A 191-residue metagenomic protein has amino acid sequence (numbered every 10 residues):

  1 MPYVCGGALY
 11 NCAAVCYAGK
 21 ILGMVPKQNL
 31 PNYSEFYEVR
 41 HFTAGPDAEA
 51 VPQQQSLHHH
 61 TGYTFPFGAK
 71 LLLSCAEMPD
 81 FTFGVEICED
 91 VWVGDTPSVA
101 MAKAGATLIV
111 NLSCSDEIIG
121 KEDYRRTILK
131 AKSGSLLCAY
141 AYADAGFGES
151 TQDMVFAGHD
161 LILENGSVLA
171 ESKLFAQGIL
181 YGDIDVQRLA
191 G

Functional and structural regions predicted by a protein language model:
M1-G191: Enzyme catalytic cores with a strong preference for nitrogen-chemistry domains
